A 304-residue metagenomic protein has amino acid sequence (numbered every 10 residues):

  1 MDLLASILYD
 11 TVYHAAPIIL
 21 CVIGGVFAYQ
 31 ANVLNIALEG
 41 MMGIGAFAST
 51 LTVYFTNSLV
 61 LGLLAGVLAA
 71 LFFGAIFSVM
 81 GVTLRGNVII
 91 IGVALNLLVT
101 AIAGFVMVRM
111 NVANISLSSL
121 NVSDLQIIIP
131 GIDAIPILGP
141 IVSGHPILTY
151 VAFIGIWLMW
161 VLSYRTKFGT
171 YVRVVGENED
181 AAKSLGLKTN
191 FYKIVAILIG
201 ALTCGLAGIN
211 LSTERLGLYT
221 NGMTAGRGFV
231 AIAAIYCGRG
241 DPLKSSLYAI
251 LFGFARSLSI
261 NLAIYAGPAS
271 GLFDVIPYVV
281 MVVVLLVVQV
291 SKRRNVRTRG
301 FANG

Functional and structural regions predicted by a protein language model:
S6-F55, L63, L68, F72-I89 (+1 more regions): Single transmembrane alpha-helix segments in multi-pass membrane proteins
T11, I19, G40, V60-L68 (+5 more regions): Hydrophobic alpha-helical transmembrane segments
C21-V22, A46-T50, T100-G104, T149-W160 (+4 more regions): Hydrophobic core segments of alpha-helical transmembrane domains in multi-pass membrane transport and ion-translocation
Q30-L34, A75-I129, A225-L243, S291-K292: Short loop segments and helix-boundary regions at transmembrane helix junctions of multi-pass inner-membrane proteins
V99-Y164, A266-F273, R299-G304: Transmembrane helix-bundle core of multi-pass membrane transporters and related energy-transducing complexes
P140-Y219, L243-L247: Helix-loop-helix "hairpin" substructures at the membrane interface of multi-pass membrane proteins
L158, E177-F191, L262-G304: Cytosolic-side transmembrane-helix boundaries in multi-pass membrane proteins
C204, E214-Y278: Transmembrane alpha-helical segments in multi-pass inner-membrane proteins
